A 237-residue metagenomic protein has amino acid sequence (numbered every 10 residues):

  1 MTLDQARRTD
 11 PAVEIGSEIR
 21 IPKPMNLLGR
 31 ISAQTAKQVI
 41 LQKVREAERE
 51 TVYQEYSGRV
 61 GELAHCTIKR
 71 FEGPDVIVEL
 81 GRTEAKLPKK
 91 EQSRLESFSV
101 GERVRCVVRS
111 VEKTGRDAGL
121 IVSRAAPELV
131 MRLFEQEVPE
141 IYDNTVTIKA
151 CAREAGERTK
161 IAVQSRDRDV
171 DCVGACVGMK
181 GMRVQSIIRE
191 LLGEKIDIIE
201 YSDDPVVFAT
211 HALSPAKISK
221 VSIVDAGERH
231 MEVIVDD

Functional and structural regions predicted by a protein language model:
M1-D237: RNA-contacting regions in translation and RNA-metabolism proteins, encompassing KH/S1 modules where present
